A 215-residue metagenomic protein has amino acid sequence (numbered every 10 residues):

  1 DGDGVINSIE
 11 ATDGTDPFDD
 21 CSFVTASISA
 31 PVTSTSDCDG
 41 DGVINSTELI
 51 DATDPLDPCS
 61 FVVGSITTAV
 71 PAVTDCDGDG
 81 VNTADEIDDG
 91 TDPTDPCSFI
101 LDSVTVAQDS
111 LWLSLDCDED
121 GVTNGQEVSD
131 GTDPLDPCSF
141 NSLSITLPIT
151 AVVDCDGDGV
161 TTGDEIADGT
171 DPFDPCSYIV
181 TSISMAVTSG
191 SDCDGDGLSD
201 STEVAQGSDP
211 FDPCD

Functional and structural regions predicted by a protein language model:
D1-D215: Extracellular calcium-associated, cysteine-rich motifs in secreted modular proteins
